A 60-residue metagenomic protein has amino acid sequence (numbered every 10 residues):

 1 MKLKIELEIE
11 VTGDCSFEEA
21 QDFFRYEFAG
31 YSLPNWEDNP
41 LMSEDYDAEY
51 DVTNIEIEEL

Functional and structural regions predicted by a protein language model:
M1-A29: N-terminal acidic leader/helix
I5, I9, N35, S43-E44: Generic detector of low-complexity/intrinsically disordered segments and short hydrophobic N-terminal stretches
A29-P40: Short, cationic low-complexity segments
S43-L60: Short, mixed-charge low-complexity intrinsically disordered segments
